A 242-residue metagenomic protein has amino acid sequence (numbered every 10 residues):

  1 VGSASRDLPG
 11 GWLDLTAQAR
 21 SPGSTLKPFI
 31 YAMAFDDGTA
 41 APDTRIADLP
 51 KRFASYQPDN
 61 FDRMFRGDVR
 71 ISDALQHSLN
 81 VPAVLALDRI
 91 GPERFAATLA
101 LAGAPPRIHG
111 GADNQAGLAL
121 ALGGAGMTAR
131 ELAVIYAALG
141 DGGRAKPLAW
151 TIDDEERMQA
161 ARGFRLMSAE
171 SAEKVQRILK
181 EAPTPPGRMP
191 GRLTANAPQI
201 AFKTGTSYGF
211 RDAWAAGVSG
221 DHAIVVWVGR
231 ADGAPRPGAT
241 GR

Functional and structural regions predicted by a protein language model:
G2-S3, D7-L15, L26, D73 (+1 more regions): A penicillin-recognizing enzyme superfamily signal
D7-L8, F35-T44, P105-I108, D141-K146: Secondary-structure transition/capping motifs at alpha-helix termini and the adjoining loop/turn into the next element
L8-F29, D37, P42-R45, D68-V69 (+1 more regions): Short active-site loop at a secondary-structure junction that contains or immediately precedes the catalytic residue(s)
M33-A34, P82: Substrate-binding cleft of carbohydrate-active enzyme catalytic domains
A40-F95, D141, A145, E156-E181: Conserved catalytic neighborhood of penicillin-recognizing serine enzymes
D43-T44, R107-L120, K146-T151, P186-R192: Surface-exposed patches in mature extracellular/periplasmic domains of secreted proteins
R45, A86, A97-T98, P106 (+4 more regions): Structural recognition of the beta-strand scaffold that forms the well-ordered cores of secreted hydrolase catalytic
Q57-D62, G91-Y136, G143: Mid-domain, small-residue-enriched loop/turn segments at the edges of structured enzyme/sensor domains
